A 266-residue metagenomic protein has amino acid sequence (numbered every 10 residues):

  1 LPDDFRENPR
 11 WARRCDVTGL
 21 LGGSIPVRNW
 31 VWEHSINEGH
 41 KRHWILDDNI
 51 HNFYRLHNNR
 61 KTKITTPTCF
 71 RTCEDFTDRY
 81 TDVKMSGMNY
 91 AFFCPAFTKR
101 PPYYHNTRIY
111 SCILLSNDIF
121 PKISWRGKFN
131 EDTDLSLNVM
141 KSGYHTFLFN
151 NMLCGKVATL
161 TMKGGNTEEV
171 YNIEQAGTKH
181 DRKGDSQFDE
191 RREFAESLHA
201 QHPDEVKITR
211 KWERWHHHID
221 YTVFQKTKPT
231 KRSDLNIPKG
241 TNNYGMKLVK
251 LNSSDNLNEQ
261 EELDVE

Functional and structural regions predicted by a protein language model:
L1-L46, H51-T62: Active-site-proximal specificity loops/subdomain of glycosyltransferases
R10-T18, P101-Y104, V223-T230: Short, surface-exposed amphipathic charged segments that create phosphate/polyanion-binding patches used for binding
R14-L20, Y54-P67, G164, E168-N172 (+1 more regions): Short, flexible/disordered intra-domain loops and linkers
G23-V27, I64-T72, E131, S186-F194: Soluble or luminal CAZymes and related metallo-dependent hydrolases
W30-H34, T72-F76, S197: A generic secondary-structure signal
R42-L46, K84-N89, T146-F149, K207-R210: A structural signal for short, well-ordered beta-strand segments and their strand-loop junctions that often border
H51-L137, K141, N166: Conserved catalytic core of nucleotide-sugar-dependent glycosyltransferases
G127-E266: C-terminal catalytic/acceptor-binding lobe
